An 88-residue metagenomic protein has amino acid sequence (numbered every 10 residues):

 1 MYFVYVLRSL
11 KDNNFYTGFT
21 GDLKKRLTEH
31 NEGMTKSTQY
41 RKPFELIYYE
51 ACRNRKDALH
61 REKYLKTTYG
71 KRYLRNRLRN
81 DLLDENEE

Functional and structural regions predicted by a protein language model:
M1-T17, G21-E88: Structure-specific nucleic-acid interaction/processing domains
